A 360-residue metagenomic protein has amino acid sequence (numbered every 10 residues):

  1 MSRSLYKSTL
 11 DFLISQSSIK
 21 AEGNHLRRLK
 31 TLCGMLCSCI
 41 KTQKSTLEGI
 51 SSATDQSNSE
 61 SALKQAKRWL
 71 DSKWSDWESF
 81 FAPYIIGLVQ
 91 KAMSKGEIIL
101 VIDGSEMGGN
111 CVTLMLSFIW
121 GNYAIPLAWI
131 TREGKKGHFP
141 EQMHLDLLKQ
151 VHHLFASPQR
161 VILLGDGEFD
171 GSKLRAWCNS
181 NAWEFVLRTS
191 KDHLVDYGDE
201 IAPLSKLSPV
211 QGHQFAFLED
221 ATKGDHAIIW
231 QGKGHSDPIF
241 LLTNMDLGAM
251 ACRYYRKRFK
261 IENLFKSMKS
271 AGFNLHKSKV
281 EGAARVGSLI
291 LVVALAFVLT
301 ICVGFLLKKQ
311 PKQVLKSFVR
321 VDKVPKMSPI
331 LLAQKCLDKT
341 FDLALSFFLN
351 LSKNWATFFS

Functional and structural regions predicted by a protein language model:
M1-K44, F81-A82, M93-I98, G109 (+1 more regions): Single, function-defining residue in the core of a domain
C33, L47-E48, L63: Short amphipathic alpha-helical segments
I40, T54-Q56, E60-G109, G165-D166 (+1 more regions): Active-site- or DNA-interface-adjacent structural scaffold in DNA-acting proteins
T42-S52: Short, charged amphipathic recognition helices of the HTH superfamily and cognate SANT/SANTA-like modules
A53, W69, S267, A271: Short acidic/histidine-centered micro-motifs embedded in hydrophobic/aromatic stretches that mark compact functional
L70, F118-W120: Residue-level signal for short segments within beta-strands and strand-turn junctions of well-structured beta-sheet
N110-L116: Short glycine-rich loop/turn motifs
